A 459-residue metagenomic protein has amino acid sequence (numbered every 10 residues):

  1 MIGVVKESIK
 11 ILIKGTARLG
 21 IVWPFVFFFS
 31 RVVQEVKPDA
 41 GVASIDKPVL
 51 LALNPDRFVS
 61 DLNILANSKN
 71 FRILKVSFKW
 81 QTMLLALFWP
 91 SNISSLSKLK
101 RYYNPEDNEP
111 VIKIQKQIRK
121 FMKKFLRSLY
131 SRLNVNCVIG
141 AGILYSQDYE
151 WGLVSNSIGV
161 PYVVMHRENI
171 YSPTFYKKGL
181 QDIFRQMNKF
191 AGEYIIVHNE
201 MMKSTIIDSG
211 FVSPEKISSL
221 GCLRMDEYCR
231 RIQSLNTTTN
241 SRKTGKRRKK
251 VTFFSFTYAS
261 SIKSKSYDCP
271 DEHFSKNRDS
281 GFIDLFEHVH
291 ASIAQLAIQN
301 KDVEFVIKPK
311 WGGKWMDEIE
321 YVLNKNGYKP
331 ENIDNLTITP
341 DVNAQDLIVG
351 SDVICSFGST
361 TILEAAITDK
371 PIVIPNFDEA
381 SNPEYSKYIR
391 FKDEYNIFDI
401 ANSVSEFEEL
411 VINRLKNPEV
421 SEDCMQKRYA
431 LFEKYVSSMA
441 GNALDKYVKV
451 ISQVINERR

Functional and structural regions predicted by a protein language model:
M1-I45, N54, L87-R101: Membrane-proximal basic amphipathic "stem/tether" segments
K14-R18, V22-E35, F184-D284, V420 (+1 more regions): A nucleotide-sugar donor-handling region in carbohydrate enzymes
L51-L65, F78-C229, I362: Active-site and donor-binding regions of nucleotide-sugar-utilizing enzymes
V59-S60, R119-K124, S275-Q295, I319-K325: Well-ordered, non-membrane alpha-helical segments in soluble/globular domains
R101-Y102, F253-S255, H288-T339: Catalytic donor nucleotide-activated moiety binding site of glycosyltransferases and closely related
F125, R278, L285, G312-L363 (+1 more regions): Donor nucleotide-activated moiety binding/catalytic core segment of transferases that use nucleotide-activated donors
S219, N326-Y328, T360-V436: Catalytic binding pocket for nucleotide-activated donors in carbohydrate/polymer assembly enzymes
S438-R459: C-terminal alpha-helical cap of glycosyltransferases
